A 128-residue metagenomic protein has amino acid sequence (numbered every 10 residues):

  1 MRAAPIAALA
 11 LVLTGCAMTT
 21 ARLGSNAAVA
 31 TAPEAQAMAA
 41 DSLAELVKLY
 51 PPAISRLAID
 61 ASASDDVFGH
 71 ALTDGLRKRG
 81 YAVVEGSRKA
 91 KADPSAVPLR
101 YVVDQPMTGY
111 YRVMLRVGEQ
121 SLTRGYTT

Functional and structural regions predicted by a protein language model:
R2-A8: Sec-dependent signal peptide recognition, specifically the positively charged N-region followed immediately by
A3, A44-L46, R100-D104: Short, well-ordered helical secondary-structure segments
V12-G15: C-terminal motif of bacterial Sec signal peptides marking the signal peptidase cleavage site
A17-T20: Bacterial signal peptide processing site
G24, P33-V67: Post-signal-peptide N-terminal segment of Sec-exported extracytoplasmic proteins
V29: S-adenosyl-L-methionine
P52-T128: Intrinsically disordered, glycine/charged-rich N-terminal periplasmic/extracytoplasmic linker segments that lie
